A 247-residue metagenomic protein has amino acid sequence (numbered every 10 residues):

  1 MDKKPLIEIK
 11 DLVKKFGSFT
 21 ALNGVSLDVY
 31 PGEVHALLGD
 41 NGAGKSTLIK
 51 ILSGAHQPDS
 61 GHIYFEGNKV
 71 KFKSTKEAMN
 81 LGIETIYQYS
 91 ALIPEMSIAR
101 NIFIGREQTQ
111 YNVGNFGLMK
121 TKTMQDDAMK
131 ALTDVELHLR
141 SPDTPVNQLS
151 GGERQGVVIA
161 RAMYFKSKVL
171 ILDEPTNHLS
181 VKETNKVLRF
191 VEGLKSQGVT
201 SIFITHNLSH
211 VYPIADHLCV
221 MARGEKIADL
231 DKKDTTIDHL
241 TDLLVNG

Functional and structural regions predicted by a protein language model:
D2-G247: Glycine-rich phosphate-binding loops of nucleotide-dependent enzymes
